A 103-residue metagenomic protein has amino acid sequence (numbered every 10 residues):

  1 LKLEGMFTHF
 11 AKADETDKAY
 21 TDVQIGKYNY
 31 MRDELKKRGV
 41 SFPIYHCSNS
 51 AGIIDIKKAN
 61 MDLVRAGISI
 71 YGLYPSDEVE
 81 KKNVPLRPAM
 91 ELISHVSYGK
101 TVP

Functional and structural regions predicted by a protein language model:
L1-P103: Active-site loop/helix belt of alpha/beta enzymes
